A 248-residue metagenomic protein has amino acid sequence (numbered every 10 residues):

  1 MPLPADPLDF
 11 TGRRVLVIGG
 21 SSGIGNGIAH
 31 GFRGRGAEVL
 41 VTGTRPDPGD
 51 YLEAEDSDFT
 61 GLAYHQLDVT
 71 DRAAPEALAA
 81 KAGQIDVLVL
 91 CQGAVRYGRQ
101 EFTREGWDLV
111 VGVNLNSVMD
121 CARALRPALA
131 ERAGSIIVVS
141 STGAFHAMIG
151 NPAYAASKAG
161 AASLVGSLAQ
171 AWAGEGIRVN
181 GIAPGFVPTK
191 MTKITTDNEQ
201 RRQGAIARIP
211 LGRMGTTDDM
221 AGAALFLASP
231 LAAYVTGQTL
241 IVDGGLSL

Functional and structural regions predicted by a protein language model:
S21-S22: Conserved glycine-rich cofactor-binding loop
G98-V111, A205: Substrate-binding pocket helix/loop in short-chain dehydrogenase/reductase
A122, S157: Active-site helix of classical SDR
S141: Residue(s) in the substrate-gating loop at a strand-loop-helix junction that position the organic substrate next
A147-A155, S167: Active-site loop-to-helix junction immediately N-terminal to the catalytic Tyr of the SDR YXXXK motif in Rossmann-fold
A173, R178, V235-G237: Short, small/polar-rich loop/turn modules that mediate ligand/substrate recognition or access, typified
R213-V242, S247: C-terminal substrate-recognition "lid" of short-chain dehydrogenase/reductases
